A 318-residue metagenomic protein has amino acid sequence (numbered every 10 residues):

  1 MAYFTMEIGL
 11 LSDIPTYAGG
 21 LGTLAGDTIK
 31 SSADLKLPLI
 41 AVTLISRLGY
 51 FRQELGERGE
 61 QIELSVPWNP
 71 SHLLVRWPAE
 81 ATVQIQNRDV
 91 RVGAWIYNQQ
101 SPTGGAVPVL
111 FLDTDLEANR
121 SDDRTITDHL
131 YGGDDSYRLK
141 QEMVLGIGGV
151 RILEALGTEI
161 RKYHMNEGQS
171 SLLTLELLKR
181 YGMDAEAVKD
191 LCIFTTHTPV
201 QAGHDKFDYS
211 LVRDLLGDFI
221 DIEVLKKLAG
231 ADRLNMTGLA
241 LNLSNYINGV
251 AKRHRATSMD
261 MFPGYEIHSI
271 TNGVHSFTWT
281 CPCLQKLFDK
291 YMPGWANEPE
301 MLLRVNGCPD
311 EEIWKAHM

Functional and structural regions predicted by a protein language model:
M1-M318: Catalytic cores of carbohydrate-active enzymes across secretory and cytosolic contexts
